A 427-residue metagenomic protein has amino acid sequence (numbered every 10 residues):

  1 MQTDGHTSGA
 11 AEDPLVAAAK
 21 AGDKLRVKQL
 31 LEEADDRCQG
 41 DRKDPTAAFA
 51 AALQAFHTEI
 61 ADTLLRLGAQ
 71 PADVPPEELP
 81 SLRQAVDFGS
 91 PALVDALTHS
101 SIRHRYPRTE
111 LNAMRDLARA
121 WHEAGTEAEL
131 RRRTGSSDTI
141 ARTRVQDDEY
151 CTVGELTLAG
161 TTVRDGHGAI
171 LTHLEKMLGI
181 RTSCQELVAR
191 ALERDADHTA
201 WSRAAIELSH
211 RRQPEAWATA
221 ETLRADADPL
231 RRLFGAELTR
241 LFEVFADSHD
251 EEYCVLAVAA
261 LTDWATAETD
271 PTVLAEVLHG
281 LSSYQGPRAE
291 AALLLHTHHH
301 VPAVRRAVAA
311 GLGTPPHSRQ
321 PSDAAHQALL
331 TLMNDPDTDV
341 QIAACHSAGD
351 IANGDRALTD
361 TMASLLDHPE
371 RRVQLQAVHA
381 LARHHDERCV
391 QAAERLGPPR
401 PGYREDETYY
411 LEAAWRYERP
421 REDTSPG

Functional and structural regions predicted by a protein language model:
M1-A10, V188-D195, E207-L208, L223: TPR-adjacent "capping" and linker segments in tetratricopeptide-repeat scaffold/adaptor proteins
S8-A17, Q39-A51, D73-V86, Y106-W121 (+1 more regions): Ankyrin-repeat boundary/"N-cap" motif
D13-K20, T46-A55, L79-F88, R115-D116 (+12 more regions): Structural detector for internal amphipathic alpha-helices that build alpha-solenoid repeat scaffolds
D23-L31, H57-R66, S90-T98, T126-E127: Ankyrin repeat structural motif
A34-D36, G68-Q70, S101-I102: Ankyrin-repeat C-terminal turn/loop position
D36, I60, A72, I180-A189 (+7 more regions): Amphipathic alpha-helical scaffolding segments comprising HEAT/armadillo-like alpha-solenoid repeats
A227-D228, T269-D270, H300-V301, P336-D337 (+2 more regions): Short inter-helical turns and helix N-cap capping residues of alpha-solenoid HEAT/ARM repeat scaffolds
